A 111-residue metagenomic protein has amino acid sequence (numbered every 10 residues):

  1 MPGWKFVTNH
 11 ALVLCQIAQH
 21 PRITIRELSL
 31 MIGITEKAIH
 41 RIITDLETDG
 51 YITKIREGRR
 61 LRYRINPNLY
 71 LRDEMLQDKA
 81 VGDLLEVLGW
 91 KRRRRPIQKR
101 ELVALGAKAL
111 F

Functional and structural regions predicted by a protein language model:
P2-H10, T24, R56-Q77: Short, cationic-aromatic polyanion-contact patches
A11-C15: Pre-recognition alpha-helix immediately N-terminal to the DNA-recognition helix within helix-turn-helix or winged-helix
Q16-H20: Short amphipathic alpha-helical elements of helix-turn-helix/winged-helix folds
E27-L30, E47-T48: Alpha-helical residues within the helix-turn-helix
K37: Key DNA-contact positions within bacterial/archaeal DNA-binding proteins
E47-E57: A short, conserved structural fragment
Y70-F111: Amphipathic alpha-helical dimerization/coiled-coil segments that flank or bridge DNA-binding/regulatory modules
